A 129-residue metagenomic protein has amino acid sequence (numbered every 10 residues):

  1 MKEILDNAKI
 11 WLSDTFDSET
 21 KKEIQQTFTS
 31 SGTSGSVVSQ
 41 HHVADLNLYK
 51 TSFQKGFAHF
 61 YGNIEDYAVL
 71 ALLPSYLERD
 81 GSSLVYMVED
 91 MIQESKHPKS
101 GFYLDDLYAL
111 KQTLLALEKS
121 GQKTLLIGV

Functional and structural regions predicted by a protein language model:
M1-T29, G35-A71, Q93, K99 (+3 more regions): Nucleotide 5′-phosphate-binding alpha/beta core
S30-T33, L84, L126: Conserved S/T- and glycine-rich ATP-binding loop of Class I adenylate-forming
L72-L73, I127-V129: Short His-Asn-centered micro-motif
S75-Y86: Conserved coil-to-alpha-helix start sites within the AMP-binding
Y86-K96: Ligand-binding cleft/hinge of the Venus flytrap
